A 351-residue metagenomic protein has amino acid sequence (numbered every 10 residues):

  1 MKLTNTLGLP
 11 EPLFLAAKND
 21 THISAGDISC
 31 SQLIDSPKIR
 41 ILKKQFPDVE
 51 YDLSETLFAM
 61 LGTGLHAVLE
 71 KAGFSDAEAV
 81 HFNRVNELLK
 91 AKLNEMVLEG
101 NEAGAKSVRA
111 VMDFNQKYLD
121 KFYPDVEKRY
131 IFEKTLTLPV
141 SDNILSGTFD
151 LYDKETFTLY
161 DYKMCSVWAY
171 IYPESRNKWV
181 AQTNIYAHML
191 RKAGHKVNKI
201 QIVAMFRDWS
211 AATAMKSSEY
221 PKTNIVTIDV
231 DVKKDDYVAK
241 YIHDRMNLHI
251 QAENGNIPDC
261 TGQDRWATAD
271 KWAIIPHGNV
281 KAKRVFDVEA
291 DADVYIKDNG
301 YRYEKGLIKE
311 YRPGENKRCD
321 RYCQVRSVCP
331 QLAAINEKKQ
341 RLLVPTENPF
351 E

Functional and structural regions predicted by a protein language model:
M1-F157, Y170, T213-E219, E351: Metal-dependent nuclease catalytic cores that hydrolyze phosphodiester bonds in DNA/RNA, characterized by
K44, K163, A333: Short, flexible helix/strand-to-coil boundary loops that buttress conserved ligand/catalytic motifs in alpha/beta
Y51, E55, A59, Y172-V180 (+5 more regions): Short, charged/polar micro-motifs that form catalytic or ligand-binding hotspots
L53-E55, N83, S166, V180 (+3 more regions): Alpha-helix boundary/interfacial micro-motifs
T63, A67-F74, N184, H188 (+2 more regions): A broad, structural surface signal
K90, N94, L98-N101, A105 (+1 more regions): Mg2+/Mn2+-dependent nuclease catalytic core
S141, H188-E351: Metal-dependent nuclease catalytic regions and adjoining charged, substrate-binding loops involved in nucleic-acid end
